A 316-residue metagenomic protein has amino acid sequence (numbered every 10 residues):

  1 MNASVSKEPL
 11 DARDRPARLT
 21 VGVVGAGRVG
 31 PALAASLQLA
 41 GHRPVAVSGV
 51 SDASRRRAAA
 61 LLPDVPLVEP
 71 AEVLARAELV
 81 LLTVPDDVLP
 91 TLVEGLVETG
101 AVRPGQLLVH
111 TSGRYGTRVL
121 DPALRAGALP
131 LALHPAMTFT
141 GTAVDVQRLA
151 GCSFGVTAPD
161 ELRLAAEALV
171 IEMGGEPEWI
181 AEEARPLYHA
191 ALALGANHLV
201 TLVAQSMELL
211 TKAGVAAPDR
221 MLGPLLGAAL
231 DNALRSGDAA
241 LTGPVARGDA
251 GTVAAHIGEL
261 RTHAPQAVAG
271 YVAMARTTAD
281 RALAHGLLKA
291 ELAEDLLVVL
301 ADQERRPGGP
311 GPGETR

Functional and structural regions predicted by a protein language model:
M1-A75: NAD(P)+-binding Rossmann beta1-loop-alpha1 motif at the extreme N-terminus of oxidoreductases
A17-T20, G105, G151: Phosphate-coordination loops involved in phosphoryl transfer and adenosine-cofactor binding
V45-G49, L108-H110, V156: Short, hydrophobic beta-strand segments that form beta-sheet elements in well-ordered domains
D52, P66-V144: Rossmann-like NAD(P)(H) cofactor-binding subdomain of soluble oxidoreductases
R57-L61, A123, V144-R235, D295: Internal alpha-helical scaffold of NAD(P)-dependent oxidoreductase catalytic cores
D231-L292: Interdomain hinge/lid region at the active-site interface of Rossmann-like NAD(P)-dependent oxidoreductases
A282, A290-R316: NAD(P)-dependent dehydrogenase/reductase Rossmann-like domain
